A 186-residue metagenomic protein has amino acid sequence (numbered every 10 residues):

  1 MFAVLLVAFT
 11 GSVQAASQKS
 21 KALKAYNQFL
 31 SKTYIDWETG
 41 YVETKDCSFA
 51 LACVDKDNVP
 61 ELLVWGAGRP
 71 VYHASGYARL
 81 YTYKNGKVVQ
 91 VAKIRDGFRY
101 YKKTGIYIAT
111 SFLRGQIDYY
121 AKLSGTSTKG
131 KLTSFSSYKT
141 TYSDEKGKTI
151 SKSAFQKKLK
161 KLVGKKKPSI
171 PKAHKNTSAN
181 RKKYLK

Functional and structural regions predicted by a protein language model:
M1-A3: Sec-dependent N-terminal signal peptides
L5-K19: Sec-dependent signal peptide cleavage junction
A16-K24, Q28, K32, T104-K186: Acidic, small-residue rich beta-repeat scaffolds with periodic aromatic anchors
A16-T44, G86-F98: Blade-edge motifs of beta-propeller repeat domains
K45-V54, G97-I108: Beta-propeller blade termini
K56-G66, T104-A109: Acidic/hydrophobic-patterned starts of short beta strands in beta-sheet-rich repeat architectures
A67-V71, L113-G115: Short glycine/acidic-enriched loop and turn motifs that connect beta-strands
A74-V91, A121-T126: Beta-propeller blade repeat segments, especially FG-GAP/WD-type strand-to-loop junctions in 6- to 7-bladed propeller
